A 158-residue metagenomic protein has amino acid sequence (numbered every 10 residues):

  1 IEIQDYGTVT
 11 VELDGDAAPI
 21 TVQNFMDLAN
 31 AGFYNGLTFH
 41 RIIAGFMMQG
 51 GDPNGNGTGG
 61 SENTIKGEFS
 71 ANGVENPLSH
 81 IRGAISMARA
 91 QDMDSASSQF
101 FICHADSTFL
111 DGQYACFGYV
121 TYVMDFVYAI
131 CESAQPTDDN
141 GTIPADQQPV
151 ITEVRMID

Functional and structural regions predicted by a protein language model:
I1-D158: Cyclophilin-like peptidyl-prolyl cis-trans isomerases
